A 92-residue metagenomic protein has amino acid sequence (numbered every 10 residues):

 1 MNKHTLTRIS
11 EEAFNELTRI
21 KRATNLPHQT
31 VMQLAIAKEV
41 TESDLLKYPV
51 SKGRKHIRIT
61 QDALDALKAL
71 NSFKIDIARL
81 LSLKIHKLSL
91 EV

Functional and structural regions predicted by a protein language model:
M1-A13, T18-K21, E42-D65, V92: Short Lys/Arg-rich basic patches
I20, L26-V50, L70-V92: Short, basic amphipathic alpha-helical segments that act as recognition/interaction helices in nucleic-acid-binding
